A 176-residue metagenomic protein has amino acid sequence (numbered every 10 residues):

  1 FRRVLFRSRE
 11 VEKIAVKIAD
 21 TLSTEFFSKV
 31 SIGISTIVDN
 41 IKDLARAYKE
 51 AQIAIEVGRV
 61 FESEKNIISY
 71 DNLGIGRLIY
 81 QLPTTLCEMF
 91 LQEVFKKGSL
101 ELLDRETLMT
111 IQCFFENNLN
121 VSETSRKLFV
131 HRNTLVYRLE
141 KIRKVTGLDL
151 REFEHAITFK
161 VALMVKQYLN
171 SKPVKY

Functional and structural regions predicted by a protein language model:
R2-Y176: Cytosolic nucleotide-utilizing catalytic cores of signal-transduction proteins
